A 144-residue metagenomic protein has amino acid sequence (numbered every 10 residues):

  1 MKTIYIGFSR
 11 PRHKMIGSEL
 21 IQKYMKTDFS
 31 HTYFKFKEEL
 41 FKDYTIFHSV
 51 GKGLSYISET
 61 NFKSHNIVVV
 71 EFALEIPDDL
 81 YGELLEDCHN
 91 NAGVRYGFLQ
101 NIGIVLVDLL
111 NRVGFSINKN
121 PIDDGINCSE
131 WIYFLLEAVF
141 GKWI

Functional and structural regions predicted by a protein language model:
I6-D78, S116-I117: Glycine-rich catalytic cores of cysteine/serine-nucleophile enzymes that process amide/ester linkages in cell-envelope
I16-M25, V70-I144: Active-site nucleophile-His-acid catalytic modules used for acyl/amide transfer and hydrolysis across diverse enzymes
